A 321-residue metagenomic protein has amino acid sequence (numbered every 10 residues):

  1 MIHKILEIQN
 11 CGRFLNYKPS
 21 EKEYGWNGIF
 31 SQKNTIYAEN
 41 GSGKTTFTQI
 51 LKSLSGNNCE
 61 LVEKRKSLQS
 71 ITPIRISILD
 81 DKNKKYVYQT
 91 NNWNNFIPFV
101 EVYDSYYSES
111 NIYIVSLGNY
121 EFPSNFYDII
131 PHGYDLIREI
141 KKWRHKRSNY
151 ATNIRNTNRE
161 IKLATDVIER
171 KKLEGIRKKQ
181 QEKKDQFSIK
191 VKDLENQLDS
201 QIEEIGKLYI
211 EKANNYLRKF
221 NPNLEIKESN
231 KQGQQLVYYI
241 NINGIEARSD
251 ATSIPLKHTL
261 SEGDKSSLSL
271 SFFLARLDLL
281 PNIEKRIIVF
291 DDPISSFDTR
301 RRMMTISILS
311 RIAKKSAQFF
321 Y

Functional and structural regions predicted by a protein language model:
M1-K4, Y24, K146-L260, L277-I283: Extended helical coiled-coil dimerization/tether regions that scaffold and oligomerize large DNA-maintenance assemblies
M1-Q186: N-terminal nucleotide-handling cores and adjacent loading/scaffold lobes of large enzymes and macromolecular assemblies
L6, I288-D292: Hydrophobic positions in the central parallel beta-sheet of the AAA+
Y37-S42, Y239-F272, P293-D298: Conserved ABC ATPase signature
L51-K52, E262-I287: GG-anchored amphipathic helix commonly corresponding to the ABC/SMC/Rad50 NBD signature/C-loop
I283, S296-T299, M303: Conserved D-loop-proximal element of ABC-family nucleotide-binding domains
K285-R286, K315-F320: Loop/turn-to-beta-strand initiation segments
M304-L309: Conserved hydrophobic alpha-helix in the ABC-type ATPase nucleotide-binding domain
